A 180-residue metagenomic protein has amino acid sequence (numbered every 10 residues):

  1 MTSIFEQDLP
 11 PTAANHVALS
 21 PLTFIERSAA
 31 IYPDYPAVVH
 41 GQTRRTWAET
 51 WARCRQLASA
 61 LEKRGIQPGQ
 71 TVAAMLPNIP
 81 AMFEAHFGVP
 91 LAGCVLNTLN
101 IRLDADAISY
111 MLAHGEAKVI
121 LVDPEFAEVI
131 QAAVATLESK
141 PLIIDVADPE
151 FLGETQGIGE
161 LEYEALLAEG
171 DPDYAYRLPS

Functional and structural regions predicted by a protein language model:
S3-P11: Short, contiguous pre-domain boundary segments
P10-L19, F151-S180: Flexible, low-complexity linker/hinge segments
A13-V17, E49, N97-L99: Short, flexible loop segments at the rims of nucleotide/cofactor-binding pockets, characterized by
V17, D34-I79, F83-F87, D104-S109 (+1 more regions): Conserved AMP-binding/adenylate-forming core of the ANL superfamily
I25, A85, I130: Aromatic/hydrophobic pocket-lining residues that form π-stacking "cages" and hydrophobic walls in ligand
Q42-T43, D148, D171: Residues that form or immediately flank small-molecule/cofactor binding pockets and catalytic motifs
K63-R64, L91-A165: Structural core segment of the AMP-binding/adenylate-forming
